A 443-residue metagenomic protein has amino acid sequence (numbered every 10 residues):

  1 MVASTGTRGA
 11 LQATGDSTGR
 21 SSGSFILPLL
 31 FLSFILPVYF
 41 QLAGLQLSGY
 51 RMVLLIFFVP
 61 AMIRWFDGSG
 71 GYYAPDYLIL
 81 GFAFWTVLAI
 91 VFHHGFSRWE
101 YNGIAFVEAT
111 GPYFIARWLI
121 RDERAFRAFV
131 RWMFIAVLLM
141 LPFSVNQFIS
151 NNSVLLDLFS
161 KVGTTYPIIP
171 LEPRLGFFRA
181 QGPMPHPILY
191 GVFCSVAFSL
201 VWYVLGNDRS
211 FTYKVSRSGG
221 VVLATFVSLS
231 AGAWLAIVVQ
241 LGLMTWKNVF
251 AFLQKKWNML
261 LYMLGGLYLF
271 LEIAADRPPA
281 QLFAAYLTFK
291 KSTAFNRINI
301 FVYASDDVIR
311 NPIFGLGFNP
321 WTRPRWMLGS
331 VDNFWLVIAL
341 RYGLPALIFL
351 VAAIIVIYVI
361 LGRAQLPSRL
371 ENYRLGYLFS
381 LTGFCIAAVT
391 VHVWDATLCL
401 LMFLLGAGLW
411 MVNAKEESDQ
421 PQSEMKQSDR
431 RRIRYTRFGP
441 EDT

Functional and structural regions predicted by a protein language model:
G15-S22, M62-Y77, Y203-R217, N248-N258 (+1 more regions): Membrane-interface helix-loop-helix junctions at transmembrane boundaries of multi-pass membrane enzymes, predominantly
R20-L42, R51-G111, L271, F384-A387 (+1 more regions): N-terminal hydrophobic segments of proteins, predominantly signal-anchor/transmembrane helices of inner/organellar
S22-I26, A74-A83, A116-L158: Interfacial loop-to-transmembrane-helix boundary motif in multi-pass membrane proteins
I56, N258, G376-A387, H392-T443: Transmembrane alpha-helices of multi-pass inner-membrane enzymes
V130-K247, V359-I360: Alpha-helical transmembrane segments of multi-pass inner-membrane proteins
P142, N146-N152, T245-T288, S305-R310 (+1 more regions): A membrane-periplasm/extracellular boundary helix in multi-pass inner-membrane enzymes that assemble envelope glycans
F211-K214, V222, V238-N248, Y342-C385 (+1 more regions): Hydrophobic transmembrane alpha-helices and their immediate junctions
R277-P345, I357, L361-R369: Long extracytoplasmic/lumenal interhelical loops at the membrane interface of multi-pass membrane proteins
